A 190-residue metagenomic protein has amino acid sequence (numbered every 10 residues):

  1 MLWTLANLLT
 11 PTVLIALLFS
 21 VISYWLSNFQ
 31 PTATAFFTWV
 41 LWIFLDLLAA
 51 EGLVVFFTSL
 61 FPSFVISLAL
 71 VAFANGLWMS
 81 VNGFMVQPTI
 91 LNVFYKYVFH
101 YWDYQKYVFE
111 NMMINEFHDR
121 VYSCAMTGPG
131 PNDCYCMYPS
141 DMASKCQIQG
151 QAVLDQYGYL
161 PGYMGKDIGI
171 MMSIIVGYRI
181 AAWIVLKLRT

Functional and structural regions predicted by a protein language model:
M1-T190: Membrane-spanning alpha-helical segments of multipass transporters and channels
